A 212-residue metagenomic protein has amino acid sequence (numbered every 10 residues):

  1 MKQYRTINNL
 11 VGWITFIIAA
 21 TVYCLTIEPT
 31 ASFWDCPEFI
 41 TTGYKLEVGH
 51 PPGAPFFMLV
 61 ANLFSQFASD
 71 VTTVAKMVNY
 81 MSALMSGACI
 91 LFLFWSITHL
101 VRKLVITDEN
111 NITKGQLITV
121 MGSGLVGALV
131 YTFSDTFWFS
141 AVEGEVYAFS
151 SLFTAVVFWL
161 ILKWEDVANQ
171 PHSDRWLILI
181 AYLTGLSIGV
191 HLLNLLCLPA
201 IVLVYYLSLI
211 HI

Functional and structural regions predicted by a protein language model:
M1-R5, L100-T119, A168-D174: Membrane-interfacial, low-structure loops and terminal tails that flank and connect transmembrane helices in multi-pass
R5-F33, Y131-F133, H191: Transmembrane signal-anchor helices characteristic of membrane glycosylation enzymes that use polyprenol
W13, Y80-I112, A155-L160: Transmembrane-helix motifs of polytopic, lipid-linked glycan transferases
L25, L46, P51, L84 (+6 more regions): Transmembrane helix irregularities
Y44, F92-S96, F137, F149-N169 (+2 more regions): Specific aromatic-rich, kink-prone transmembrane helix
K45, H50-K76, Y80-L84, L91: Short hydrophobic/aromatic helix or loop-helix immediately within or flanking a transmembrane segment in polytopic
V71-A75, N79, L104-L117, G124-S151 (+1 more regions): Aromatic- and kink-enriched transmembrane "portal" helix at the membrane-lumen/periplasm boundary that abuts
I210-I212: Conserved small/polar residues in nucleotide/adenosyl-binding loops
